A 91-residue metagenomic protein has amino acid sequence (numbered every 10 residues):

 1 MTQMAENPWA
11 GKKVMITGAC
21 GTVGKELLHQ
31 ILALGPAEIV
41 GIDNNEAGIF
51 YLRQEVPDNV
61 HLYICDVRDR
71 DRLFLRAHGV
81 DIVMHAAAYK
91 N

Functional and structural regions predicted by a protein language model:
M1-K12: A short, basic/flexible loop-to-alpha-helix module at the beginning of a structural domain
V14-L34: N-terminal Rossmann NAD(P)H-binding glycine-rich loop of SDR-like oxidoreductase domains
A37-V40: Short beta-strand element of Class I
N45-G48: Helix N-cap at the beta1-alpha1 junction of Rossmann-like dinucleotide-binding domains, i.e., the first residues
L52: Conserved SAM-binding loop
D58-I82: Conserved Rossmann-fold cofactor-binding substructure of NAD(P)-dependent oxidoreductases
A86-K90: Conserved NAD(P)H cofactor-binding loop of Rossmann-fold oxidoreductase domains
